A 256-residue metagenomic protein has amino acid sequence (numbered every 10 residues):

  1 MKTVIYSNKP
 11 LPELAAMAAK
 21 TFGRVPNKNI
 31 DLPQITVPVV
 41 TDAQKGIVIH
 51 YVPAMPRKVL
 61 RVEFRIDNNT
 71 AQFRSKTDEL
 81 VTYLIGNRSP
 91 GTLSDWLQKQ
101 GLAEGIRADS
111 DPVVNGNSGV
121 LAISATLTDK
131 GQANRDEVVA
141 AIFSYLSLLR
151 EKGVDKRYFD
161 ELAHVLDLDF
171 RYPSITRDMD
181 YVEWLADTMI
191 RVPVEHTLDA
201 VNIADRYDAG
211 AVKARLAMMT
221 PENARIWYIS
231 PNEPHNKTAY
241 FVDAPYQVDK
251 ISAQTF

Functional and structural regions predicted by a protein language model:
M1-P33, V39-T41, M55-T77, Y83 (+2 more regions): Charge-rich, well-structured scaffold segments of protease-associated domains
K45-Y51, R215: Short, surface-exposed beta-strand/loop micro-motifs that present aromatic residues
